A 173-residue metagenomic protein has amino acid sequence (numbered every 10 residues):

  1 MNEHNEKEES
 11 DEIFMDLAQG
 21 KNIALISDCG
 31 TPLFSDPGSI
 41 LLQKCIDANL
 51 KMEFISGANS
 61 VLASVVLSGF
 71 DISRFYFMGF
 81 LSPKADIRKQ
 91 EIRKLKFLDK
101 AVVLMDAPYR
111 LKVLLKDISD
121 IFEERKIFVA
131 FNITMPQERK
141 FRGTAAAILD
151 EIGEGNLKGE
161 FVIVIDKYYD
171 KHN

Functional and structural regions predicted by a protein language model:
M1-E6, A58-N59, G79-K84, N132-M135: Short, acidic/turn-prone active-site loops that include or flank metal/cofactor- and phosphate-binding residues
M1-K51: Class I S-adenosyl-L-methionine
E6-D11, A85, K89, A145: Structural motif corresponding to alpha-helix initiation and N-cap regions
A18-N22, K100-N173: A contiguous loop/helix-start segment that scaffolds small-molecule binding in enzyme catalytic cores
I26, K51-I55, V103, F128: Structural detector of well-ordered beta-strand residues that form the stable sheet scaffold of enzyme domains
L33, L62-S64, V113-L114: Phosphate- and divalent-cation-binding pockets in alpha/beta enzyme and binding domains that engage nucleotide-derived
D36-L42, I92, R142-A147: Charged helix-capping and loop-helix junction motifs
I40-L98: Class I SAM-dependent methyltransferase SAM-binding "motif I" and its flanking Rossmann-like core
